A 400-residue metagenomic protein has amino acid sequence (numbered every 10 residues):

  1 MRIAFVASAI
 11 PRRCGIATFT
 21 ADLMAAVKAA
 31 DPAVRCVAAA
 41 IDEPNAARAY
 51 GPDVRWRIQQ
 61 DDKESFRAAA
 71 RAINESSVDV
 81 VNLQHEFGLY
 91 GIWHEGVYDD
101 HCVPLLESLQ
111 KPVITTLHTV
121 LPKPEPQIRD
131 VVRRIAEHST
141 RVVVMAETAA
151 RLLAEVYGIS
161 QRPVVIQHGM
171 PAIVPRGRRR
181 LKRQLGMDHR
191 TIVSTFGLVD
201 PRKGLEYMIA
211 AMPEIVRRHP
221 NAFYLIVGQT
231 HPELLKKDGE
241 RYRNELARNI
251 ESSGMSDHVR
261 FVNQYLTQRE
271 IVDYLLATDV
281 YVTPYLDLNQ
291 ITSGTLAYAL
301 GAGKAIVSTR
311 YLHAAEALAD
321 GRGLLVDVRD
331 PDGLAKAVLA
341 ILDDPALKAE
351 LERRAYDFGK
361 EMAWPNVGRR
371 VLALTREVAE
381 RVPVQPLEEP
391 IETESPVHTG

Functional and structural regions predicted by a protein language model:
F5, M187-K203, I209-M212, L225-V227: Conserved donor-binding/catalytic core segment of Leloir-type glycosyltransferases
T140, H258-F261, D273-Q290, K304: Acidic donor-binding loop of glycosyltransferase active sites
T148, G169, T230: Carbohydrate-associated surface elements
V174-M187, L246, E388: A short helix/loop element that forms part of the nucleotide-sugar donor recognition site in Leloir-type
K237-Y265, R269: Nucleotide-activated donor-binding/catalytic signature segment of Leloir-type glycosyltransferases, i.e., the conserved
L300-G301, A305-S308: Short hydrophobic beta-strand element within catalytic cores of glycosyltransferases and related nucleotide-activated
D320, L324-P331, A340-P345: Conserved acidic donor-binding segment of nucleotide-sugar-dependent glycosyltransferases
G333, A340, L347-E361: A short, well-ordered alpha-helix in the C-terminal region of glycosyltransferases
